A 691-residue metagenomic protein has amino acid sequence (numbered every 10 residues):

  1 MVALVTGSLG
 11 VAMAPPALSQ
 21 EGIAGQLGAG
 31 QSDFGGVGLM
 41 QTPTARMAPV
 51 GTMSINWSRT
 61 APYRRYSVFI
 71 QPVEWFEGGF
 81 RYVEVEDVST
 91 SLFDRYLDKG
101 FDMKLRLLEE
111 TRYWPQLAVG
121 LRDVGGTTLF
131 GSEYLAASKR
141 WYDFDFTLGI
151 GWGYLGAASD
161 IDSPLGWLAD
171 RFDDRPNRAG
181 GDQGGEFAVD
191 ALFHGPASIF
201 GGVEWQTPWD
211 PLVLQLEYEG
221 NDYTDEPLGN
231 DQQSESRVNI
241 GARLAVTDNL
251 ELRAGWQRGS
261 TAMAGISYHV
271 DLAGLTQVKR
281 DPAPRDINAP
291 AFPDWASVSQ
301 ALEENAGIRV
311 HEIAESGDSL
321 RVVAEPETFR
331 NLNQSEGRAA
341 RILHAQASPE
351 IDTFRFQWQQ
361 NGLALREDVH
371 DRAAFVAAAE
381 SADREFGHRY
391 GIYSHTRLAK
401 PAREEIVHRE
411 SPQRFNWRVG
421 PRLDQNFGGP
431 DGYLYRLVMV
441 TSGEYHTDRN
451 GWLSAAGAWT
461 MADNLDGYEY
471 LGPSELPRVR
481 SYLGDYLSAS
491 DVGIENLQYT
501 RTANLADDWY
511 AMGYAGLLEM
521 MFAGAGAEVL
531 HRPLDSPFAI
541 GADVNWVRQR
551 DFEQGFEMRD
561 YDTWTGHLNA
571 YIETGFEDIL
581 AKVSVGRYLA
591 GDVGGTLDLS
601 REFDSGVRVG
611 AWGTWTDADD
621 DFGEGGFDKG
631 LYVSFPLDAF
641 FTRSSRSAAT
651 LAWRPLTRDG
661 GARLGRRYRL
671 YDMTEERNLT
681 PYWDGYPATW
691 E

Functional and structural regions predicted by a protein language model:
P16-S54, D160, L192, P196-S198 (+3 more regions): Outer-membrane beta-barrel biogenesis signature
L18-L129, W141-Y142, G153-Y154, F187 (+10 more regions): Transmembrane beta-barrel domains of Gram-negative outer membranes and organellar outer membranes
E21, L27, V83-D102, R106 (+10 more regions): Outer-membrane beta-barrel translocator/channel fold
M53-S54, R64-Y66, E74-F80, E110-L117 (+12 more regions): Repeated loop/turn-to-beta-strand initiation elements of outer-membrane beta-barrel proteins
I55, Y66-I70, F101-L105, L135-K139 (+11 more regions): Residues on the lipid-exposed face of transmembrane beta-strands in outer-membrane beta-barrel proteins
A273-S316: N-proximal, solvent-exposed amphipathic alpha-helical segments enriched in charged/polar residues
P284-D286, Q300-R309, R321, I351-N416 (+1 more regions): Polar/charged, Gly/Pro-rich intrinsically disordered segments
R330-D352, T441: Short, non-transmembrane amphipathic alpha-helical segments
